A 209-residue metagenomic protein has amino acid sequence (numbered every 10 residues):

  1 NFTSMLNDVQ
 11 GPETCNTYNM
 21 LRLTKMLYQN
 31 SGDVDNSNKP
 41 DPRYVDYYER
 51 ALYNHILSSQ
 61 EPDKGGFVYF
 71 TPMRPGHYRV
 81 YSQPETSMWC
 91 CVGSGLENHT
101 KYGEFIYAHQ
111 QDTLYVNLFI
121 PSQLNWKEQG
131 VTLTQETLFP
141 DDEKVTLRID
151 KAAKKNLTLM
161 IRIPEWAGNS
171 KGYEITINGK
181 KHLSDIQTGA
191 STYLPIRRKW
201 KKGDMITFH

Functional and structural regions predicted by a protein language model:
T3-I163, S170: Aromatic (Trp/Tyr) and acidic
N7-D8, K181, D185-I186, F208: A contiguous binding-surface segment within folded domains or other stable secondary-structure elements
P140, A152-K154, Q187-G189, K199-K201: Surface-exposed coil/turn segments at beta-strand junctions on protein surfaces, enriched
D142-T146, S191-Y193, G203-M205: A generic structural signal for beta-strand entry/edge sites
L157-M160, L194-H209: C-terminal beta-strand-rich structural cap/linker in extracellular carbohydrate-active enzymes
N169-R198: Solvent-exposed beta-strand/loop surfaces of large extracellular or lumenal domains
